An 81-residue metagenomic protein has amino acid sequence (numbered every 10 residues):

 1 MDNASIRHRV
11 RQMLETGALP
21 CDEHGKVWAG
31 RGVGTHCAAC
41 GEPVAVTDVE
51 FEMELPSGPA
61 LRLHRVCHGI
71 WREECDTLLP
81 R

Functional and structural regions predicted by a protein language model:
N3-E23: Short, charged low-complexity linear segments at domain edges
T16, G32-T35, R62: Disulfide-bonded cysteine motifs in exported proteins
D22-T35, L55: Short, flexible, mixed-charge glycine/proline-rich loop motifs that serve as phosphate/nucleic-acid-contacting
A29, P43-V46, I70-E73: Secreted/processed peptides and extracellular or luminal domains of membrane proteins
C37-G41: Short cysteine-rich clusters marking metal-coordination/redox-active sites
T47-E52, C75: Short Cys/His-rich "knuckle" micro-motifs
F51-R62: Short linker/helix segments within small regulatory modules
L61-R81: Short metal-binding segments enriched for Cys and/or His
